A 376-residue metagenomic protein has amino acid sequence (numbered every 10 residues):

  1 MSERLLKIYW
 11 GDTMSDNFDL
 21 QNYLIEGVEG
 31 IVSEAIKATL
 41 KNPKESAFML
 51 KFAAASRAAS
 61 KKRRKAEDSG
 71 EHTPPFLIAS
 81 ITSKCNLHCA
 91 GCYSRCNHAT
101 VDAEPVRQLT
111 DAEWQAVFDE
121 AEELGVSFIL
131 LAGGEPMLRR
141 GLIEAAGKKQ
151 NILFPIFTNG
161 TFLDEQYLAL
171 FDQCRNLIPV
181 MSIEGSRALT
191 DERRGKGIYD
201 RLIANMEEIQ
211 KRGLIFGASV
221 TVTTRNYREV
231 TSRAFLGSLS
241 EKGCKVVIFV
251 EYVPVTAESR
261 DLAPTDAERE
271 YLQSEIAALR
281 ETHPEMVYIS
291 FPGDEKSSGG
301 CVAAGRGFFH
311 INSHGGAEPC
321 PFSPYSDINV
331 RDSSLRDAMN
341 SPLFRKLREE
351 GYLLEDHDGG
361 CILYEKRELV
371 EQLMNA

Functional and structural regions predicted by a protein language model:
M1-E26, V180-S182, D191-G300, A304 (+2 more regions): Radical SAM enzyme [4Fe-4S]-AdoMet core and its adjacent flexible, acidic and glycine-rich loops/tails across
E3, P284-A376: Accessory C-terminal segments flanking Radical SAM cores
I8-Y167: Conserved alpha-helical substructure of the radical SAM core
N42-P43, S232, S341-P342: Polar helix-capping/helix-linker motif
F76, S80, G217, T221 (+1 more regions): Conserved beta-strand segments that form the floor/walls of ligand-binding pockets within enzyme and binding domains
C85, S186, S323-S326: A generic "binding-loop/recognition-motif" signal
N97-V101, S186-A188, P254-A257: A short, flexible beta-alpha/helix-coil linker loop
D111-L131, M137-V250: Radical SAM/AdoMet-radical enzyme domain recognition
